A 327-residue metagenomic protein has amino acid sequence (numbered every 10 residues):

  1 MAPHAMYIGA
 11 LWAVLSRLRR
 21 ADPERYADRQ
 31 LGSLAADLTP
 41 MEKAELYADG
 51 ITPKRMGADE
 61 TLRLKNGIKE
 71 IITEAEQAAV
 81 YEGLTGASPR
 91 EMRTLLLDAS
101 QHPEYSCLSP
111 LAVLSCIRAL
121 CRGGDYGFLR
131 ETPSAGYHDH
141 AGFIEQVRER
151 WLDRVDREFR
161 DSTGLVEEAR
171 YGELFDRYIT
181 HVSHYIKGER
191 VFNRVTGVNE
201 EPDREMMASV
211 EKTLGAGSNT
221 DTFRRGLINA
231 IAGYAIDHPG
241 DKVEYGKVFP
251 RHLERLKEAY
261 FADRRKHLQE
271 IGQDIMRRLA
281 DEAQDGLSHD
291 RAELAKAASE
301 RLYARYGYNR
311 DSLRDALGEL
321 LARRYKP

Functional and structural regions predicted by a protein language model:
M1-M92: Conserved AAA+ ATPase small/helical "lid" subdomain
P89, R93-P327: Terminal-proximal interaction/regulatory segments of ATP-powered molecular machines
